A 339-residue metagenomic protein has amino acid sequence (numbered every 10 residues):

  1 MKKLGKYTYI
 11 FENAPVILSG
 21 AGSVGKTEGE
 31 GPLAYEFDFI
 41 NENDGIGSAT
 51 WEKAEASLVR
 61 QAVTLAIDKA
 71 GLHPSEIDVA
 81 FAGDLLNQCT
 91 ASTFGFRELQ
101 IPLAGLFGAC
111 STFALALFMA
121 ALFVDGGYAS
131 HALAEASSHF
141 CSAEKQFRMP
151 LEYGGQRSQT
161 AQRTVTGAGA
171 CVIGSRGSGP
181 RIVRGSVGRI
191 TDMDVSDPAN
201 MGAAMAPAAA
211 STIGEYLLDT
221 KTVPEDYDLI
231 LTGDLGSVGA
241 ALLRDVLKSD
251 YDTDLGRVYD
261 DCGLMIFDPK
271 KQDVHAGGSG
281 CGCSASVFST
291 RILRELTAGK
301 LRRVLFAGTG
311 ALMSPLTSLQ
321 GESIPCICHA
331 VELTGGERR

Functional and structural regions predicted by a protein language model:
M1-T50, P150-E215, D219-T222, G256-V274 (+2 more regions): Condensing-enzyme catalytic core mediating Claisen C-C bond formation in acyl metabolism
I17, W51-G108, D226-A241: Conserved beta-ketoacyl condensing-enzyme motif
E28-E30, A91-T93, A143-R148, A241-L243 (+1 more regions): Short acidic, glycine/serine/threonine-rich loops at helix termini
E55-G71, M119, A204-D219, V287-I292: Short, well-ordered amphipathic alpha-helical segments that serve as non-catalytic structural scaffolds within diverse
G83-Q88, C110-S111, A136-S142, G188-R189 (+2 more regions): Acidic, glycine-rich active-site loops and adjacent beta-strand->loop/helix elements that engage anionic groups
A104-L117, Q156-Q159, A199, P269-G282: Cysteine-centered functional microenvironments
L106-A134, I173, S279-K300: Active-site-proximal alpha-helical scaffold in enzymes
L231-I292: Internal helical hairpin/lid segments
